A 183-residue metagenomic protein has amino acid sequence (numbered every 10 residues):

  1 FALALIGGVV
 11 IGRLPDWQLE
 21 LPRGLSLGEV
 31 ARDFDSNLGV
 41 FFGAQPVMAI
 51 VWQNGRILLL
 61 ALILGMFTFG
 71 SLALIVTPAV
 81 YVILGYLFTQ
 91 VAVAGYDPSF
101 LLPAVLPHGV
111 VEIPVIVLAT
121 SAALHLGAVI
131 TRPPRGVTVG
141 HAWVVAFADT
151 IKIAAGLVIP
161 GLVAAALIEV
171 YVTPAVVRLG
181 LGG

Functional and structural regions predicted by a protein language model:
F1-V10, L162-A166: Hydrophobic core segments of alpha-helical transmembrane domains in multi-pass membrane transport and ion-translocation
V9-D35: Interfacial/capping segments of alpha-helical transmembrane domains
V9-R13, W17, G65-Q90: Transmembrane alpha-helix/helix-exit interface in multi-pass inner-membrane proteins
F34-V51, V145-I153: Membrane-water interface at loop-to-transmembrane-helix junctions
F42-S71: Individual transmembrane alpha-helix segments
V91-G109, A166-G183: Interfacial helix-loop-helix junctions of multi-pass membrane proteins
P103-A128: A structural-propensity feature for long, helix-poor, extended segments
S121-G183: Terminal transmembrane helical module of multi-pass membrane proteins
